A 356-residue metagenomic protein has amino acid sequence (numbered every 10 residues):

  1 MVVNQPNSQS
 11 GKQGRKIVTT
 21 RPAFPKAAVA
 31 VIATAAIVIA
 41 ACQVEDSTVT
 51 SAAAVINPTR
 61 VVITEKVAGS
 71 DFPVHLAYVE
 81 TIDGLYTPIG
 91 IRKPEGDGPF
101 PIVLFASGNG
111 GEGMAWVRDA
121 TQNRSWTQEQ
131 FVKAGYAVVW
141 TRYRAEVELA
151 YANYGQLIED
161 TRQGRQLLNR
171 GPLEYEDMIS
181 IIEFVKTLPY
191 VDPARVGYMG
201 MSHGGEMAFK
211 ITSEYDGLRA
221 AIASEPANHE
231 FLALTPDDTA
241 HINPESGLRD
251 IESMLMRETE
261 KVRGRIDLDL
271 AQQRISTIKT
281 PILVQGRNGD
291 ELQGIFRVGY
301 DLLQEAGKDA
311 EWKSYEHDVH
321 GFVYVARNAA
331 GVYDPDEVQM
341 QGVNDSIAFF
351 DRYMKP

Functional and structural regions predicted by a protein language model:
V55-D97: N-terminal cap/lid segment of alpha/beta-hydrolase-fold proteins
D71, L218-R274: Mobile cap/lid helix-loop segments that gate and shape the active-site cleft of serine hydrolases
G98-F100, G108-E148, L292-Q293: Short substrate-entry loop that stabilizes the transition state in hydrolases
Q156-P189: Alpha/beta-hydrolase active-site loop
V191-S202: Alpha/beta-hydrolase fold nucleophile elbow
G205-D216: Short glycine-enriched nucleophile-adjacent loop and the immediately C-terminal alpha-helix near the catalytic center
I278, V284-G286: Short beta-strand/loop motif that positions the catalytic acidic residue of the alpha/beta-hydrolase fold
D309-P356: C-terminal catalytic histidine-bearing segment of alpha/beta-hydrolase fold enzymes
